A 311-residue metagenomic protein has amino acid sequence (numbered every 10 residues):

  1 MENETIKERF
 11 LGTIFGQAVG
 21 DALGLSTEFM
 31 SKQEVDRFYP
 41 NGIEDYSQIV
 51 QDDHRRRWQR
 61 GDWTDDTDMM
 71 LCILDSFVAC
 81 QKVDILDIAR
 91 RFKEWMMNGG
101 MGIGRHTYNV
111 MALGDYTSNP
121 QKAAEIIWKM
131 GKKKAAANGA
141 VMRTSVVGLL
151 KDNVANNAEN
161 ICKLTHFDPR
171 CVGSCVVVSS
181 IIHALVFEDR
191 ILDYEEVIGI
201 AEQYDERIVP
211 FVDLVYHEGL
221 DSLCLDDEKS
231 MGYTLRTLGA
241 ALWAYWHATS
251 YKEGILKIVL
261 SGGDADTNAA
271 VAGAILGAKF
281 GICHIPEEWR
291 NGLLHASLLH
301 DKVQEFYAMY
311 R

Functional and structural regions predicted by a protein language model:
M1-R311: Structured, active/binding-site neighborhoods that engage oxygen-rich ligands
